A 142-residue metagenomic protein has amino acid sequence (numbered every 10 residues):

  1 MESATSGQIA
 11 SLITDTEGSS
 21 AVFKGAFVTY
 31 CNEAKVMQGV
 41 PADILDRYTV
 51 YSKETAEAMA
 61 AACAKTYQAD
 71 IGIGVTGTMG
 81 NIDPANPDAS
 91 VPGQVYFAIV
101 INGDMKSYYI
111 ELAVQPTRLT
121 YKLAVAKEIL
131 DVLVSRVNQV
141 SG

Functional and structural regions predicted by a protein language model:
M1-G142: Short alpha-helical segments enriched in small residues
